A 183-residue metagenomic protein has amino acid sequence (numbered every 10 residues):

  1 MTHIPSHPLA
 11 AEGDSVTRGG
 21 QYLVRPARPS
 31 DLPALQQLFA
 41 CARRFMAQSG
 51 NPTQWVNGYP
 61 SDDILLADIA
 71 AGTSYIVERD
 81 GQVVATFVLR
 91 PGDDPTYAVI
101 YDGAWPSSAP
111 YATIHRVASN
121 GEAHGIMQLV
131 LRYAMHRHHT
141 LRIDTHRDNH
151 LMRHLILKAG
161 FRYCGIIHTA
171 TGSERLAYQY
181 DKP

Functional and structural regions predicted by a protein language model:
L23-Q37: A short beta-loop-alpha structural element at the N-terminal edge of CoA-dependent acyl/N-acetyltransferase catalytic
R43-D63: Conserved GNAT-fold acetyl-CoA-binding loop/helix
D63-I76, D93-P95: A short helix-loop-beta-strand connector motif used in the catalytic cores of GNAT acetyltransferases and, in some
I76, Q82-G92: Conserved beta-strand in the GNAT
V88-E122: Conserved acyl-donor/pantetheine-binding loop and adjacent beta-alpha core of acyl/acetyltransferases and related
S119-H136, H154-K158: Conserved acetyl-CoA-binding loop-helix of GNAT-fold acetyltransferases
R137-D148: Conserved GNAT acetyl-CoA-binding A-motif
D144, R162-L176: Conserved catalytic-core motifs of GNAT/GCN5-like acyltransferases
